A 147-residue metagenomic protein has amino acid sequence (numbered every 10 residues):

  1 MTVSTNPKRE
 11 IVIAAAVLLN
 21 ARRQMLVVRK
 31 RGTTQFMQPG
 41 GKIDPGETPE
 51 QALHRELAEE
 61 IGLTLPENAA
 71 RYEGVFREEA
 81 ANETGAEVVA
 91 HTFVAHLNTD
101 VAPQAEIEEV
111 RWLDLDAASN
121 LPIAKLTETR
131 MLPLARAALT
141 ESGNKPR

Functional and structural regions predicted by a protein language model:
M1-E10, L139-R147: Short, low-complexity, intrinsically disordered N-terminal peptides in bacterial proteins
T2-M25, K42: Conserved N-terminal beta-strand and adjoining loop/helix that marks the start of the Nudix/MutT-like hydrolase domain
N20-E60, T64: Conserved Nudix-box catalytic region and its N-terminal flanking loop in Nudix hydrolases and closely related
N20-R23, R31, H96-V101, L115-A117: Short loop segments at secondary-structure junctions
M37, E87, W112: Short aromatic/basic micro-patch
T64-G74, F93: A short coil-to-beta-strand element that immediately follows conserved catalytic motifs
V75-A102: Active-site-adjacent beta-strand/loop module that shapes the phosphate/pyrophosphate-binding cleft
T92-V94, A102-A135: NUDIX/MutT-family hydrolases
